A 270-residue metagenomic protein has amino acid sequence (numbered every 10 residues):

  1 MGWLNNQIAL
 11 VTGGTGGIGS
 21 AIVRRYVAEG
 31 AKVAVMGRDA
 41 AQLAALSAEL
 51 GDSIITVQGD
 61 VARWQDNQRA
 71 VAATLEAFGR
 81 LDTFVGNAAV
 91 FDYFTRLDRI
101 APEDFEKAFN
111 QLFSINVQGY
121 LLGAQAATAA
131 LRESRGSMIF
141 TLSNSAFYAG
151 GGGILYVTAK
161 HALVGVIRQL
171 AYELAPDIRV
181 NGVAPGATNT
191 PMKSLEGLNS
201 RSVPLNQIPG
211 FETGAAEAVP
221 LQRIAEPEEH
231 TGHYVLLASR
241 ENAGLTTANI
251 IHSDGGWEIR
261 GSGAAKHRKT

Functional and structural regions predicted by a protein language model:
I8, T15-G17: Conserved glycine-rich cofactor-binding loop
A40, G59-A70, E228-E229: The beta1-alpha1 cofactor-binding region of Rossmann-like NAD(H)/NADP(H)-dependent oxidoreductases
V90-N110, G152-L155, A264-K269: Conserved mid-core segment of classical short-chain dehydrogenase/reductases
A101-L121, I139, Y156, L163-V164: Catalytic Tyr-X3-Lys loop
L121, A130, R223-H252, E258: C-terminal substrate-recognition "lid" of short-chain dehydrogenase/reductases
A129, A171-P176: Alpha-helical segment proximal to the catalytic Tyr-Lys
S143: Residue(s) in the substrate-gating loop at a strand-loop-helix junction that position the organic substrate next
A175-R179, L245-T247: Short, small/polar-rich loop/turn modules that mediate ligand/substrate recognition or access, typified
